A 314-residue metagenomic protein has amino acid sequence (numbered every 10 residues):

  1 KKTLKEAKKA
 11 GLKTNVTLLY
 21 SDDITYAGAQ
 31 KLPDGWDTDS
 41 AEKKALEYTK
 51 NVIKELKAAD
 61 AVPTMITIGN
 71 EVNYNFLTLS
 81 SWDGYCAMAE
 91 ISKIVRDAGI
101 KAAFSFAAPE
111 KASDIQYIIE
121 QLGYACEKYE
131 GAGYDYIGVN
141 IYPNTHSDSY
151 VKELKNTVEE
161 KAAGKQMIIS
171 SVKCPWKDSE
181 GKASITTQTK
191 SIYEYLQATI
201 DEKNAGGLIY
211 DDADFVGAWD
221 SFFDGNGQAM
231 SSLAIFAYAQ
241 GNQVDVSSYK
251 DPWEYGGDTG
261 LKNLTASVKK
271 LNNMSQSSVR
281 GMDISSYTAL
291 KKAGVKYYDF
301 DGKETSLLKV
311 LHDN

Functional and structural regions predicted by a protein language model:
K1-A10, I100-F104, E110, F236-Y238 (+1 more regions): Short intrinsically disordered, low-complexity coil segments enriched in acidic
K1-K44, T67, G138, G257-N314: N-terminal substrate-binding region of glycoside hydrolase catalytic domains
K2-K13, E55-A61, L122-A132, N156-A162 (+3 more regions): Acidic (Asp/Glu)-rich catalytic clusters
L4, I53, S92, R96 (+3 more regions): Non-transmembrane alpha-helical segments in soluble domains of secreted/periplasmic/extracellular proteins
K13-N15, V62-T67, K101-A103, G133-G138 (+3 more regions): Structural preference for beta-strand elements that scaffold enzyme active sites
T17-S21, I68-V72, S105-P109, V139-N144 (+3 more regions): Active-site-proximal beta-strand/loop segments in catalytic clefts of secreted hydrolases
Y26-Y134, I141-A163, D178-Y193, A218-A229: Active-site cleft segment of glycoside hydrolase catalytic domains centered on the general acid/base Glu
Y129, K161, K177-S191, A198 (+3 more regions): Aromatic-rich peripheral "rim/lid" segments of glycoside hydrolase catalytic domains that contact and position glycan
